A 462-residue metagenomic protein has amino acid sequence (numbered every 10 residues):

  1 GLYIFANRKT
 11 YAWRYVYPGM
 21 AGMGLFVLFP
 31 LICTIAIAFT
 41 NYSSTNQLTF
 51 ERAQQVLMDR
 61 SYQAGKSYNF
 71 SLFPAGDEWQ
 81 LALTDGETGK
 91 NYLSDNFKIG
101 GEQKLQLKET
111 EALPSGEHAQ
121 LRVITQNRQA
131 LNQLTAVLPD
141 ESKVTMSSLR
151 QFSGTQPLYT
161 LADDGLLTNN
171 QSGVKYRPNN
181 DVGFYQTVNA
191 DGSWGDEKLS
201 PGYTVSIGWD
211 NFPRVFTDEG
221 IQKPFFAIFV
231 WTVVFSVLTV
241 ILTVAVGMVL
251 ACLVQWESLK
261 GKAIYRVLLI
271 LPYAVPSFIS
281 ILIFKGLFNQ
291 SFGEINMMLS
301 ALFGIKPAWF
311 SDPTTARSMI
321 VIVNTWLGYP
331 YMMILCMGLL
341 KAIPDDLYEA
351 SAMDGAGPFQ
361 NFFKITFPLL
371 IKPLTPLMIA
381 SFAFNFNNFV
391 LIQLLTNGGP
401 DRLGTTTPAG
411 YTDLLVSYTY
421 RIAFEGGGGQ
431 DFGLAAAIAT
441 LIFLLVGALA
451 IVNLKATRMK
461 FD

Functional and structural regions predicted by a protein language model:
G1, M20-A21: Loop-to-helix transition at the N-terminal end of transmembrane alpha-helices
G1-R14, F39-P224: Membrane-topology segments of multi-pass transport proteins
Y15-V16, G22-T45, L167-T168, G173-S206 (+1 more regions): A structural signal for multi-pass alpha-helical bundles of membrane permease subunits that mediate small-molecule
G19-M20, S67: Short alpha-helical segments and helix-capping/turn motifs at coil-helix boundaries
